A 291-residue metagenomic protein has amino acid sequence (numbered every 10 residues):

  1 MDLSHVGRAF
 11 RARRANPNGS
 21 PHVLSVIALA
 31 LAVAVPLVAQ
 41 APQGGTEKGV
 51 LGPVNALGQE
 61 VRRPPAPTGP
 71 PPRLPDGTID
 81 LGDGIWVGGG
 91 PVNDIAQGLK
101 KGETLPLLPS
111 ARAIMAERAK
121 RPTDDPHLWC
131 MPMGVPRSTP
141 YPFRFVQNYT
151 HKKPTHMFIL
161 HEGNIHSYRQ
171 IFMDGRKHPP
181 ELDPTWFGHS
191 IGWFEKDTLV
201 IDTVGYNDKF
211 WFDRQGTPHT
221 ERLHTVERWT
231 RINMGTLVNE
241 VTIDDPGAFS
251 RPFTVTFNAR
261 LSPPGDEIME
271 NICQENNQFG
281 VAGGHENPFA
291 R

Functional and structural regions predicted by a protein language model:
D2-S4, V33-V38: Short hydrophobic alpha-helices and adjacent helix-cap/hinge residues
L3, R8, A12-L24: Short, low-complexity intrinsically disordered segments enriched in A/P/G/S/L with frequent Arg, especially at protein
P21-P36: Bacterial N-terminal signal peptides
V38-R291: PEST-like low-complexity, intrinsically disordered acidic/proline/serine-rich tracts that flank trafficking/processing
